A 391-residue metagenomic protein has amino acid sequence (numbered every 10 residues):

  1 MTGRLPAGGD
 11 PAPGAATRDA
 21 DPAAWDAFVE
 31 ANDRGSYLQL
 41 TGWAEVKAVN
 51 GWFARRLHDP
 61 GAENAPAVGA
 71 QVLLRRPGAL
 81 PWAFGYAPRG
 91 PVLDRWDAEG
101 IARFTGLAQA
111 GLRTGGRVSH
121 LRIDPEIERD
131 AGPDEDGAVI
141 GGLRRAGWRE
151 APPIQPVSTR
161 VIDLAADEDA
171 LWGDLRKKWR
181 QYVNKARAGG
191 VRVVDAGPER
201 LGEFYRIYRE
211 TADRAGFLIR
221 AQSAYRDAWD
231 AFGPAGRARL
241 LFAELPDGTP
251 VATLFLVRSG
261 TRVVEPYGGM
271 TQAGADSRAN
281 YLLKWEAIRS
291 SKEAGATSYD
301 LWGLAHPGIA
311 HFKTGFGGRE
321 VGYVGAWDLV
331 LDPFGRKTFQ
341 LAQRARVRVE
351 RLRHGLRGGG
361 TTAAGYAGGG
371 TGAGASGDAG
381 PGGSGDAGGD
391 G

Functional and structural regions predicted by a protein language model:
M1-G14, D19-P22, N32, V46 (+5 more regions): Active-site/acyl-donor-binding loops of N-acyltransferases
G3-R4, G8, T17-N64, V68-L80 (+2 more regions): A conserved beta-strand-loop-helix scaffold within acyl/acetyltransferase catalytic domains
G78-F84, G335: Conserved acyl-donor/pantetheine-binding loop and adjacent beta-alpha core of acyl/acetyltransferases and related
F84, H120, T159, R262-V264 (+1 more regions): Structural preference for beta-strand elements that scaffold enzyme active sites
A87: Flexible glycine-rich active-site/ligand-binding loops centered on an Asp-His dyad
P91-A146: A gly/proline- and charged-residue-enriched helix-loop-helix capping module
R103-G111, D227-T338: Aromatic (often tryptophan-rich) hydrophobic motifs at membrane interfaces
R117-D124, V194-A196, S298-D300: A structural signal for short, well-ordered beta-strand segments and their strand-loop junctions that often border
